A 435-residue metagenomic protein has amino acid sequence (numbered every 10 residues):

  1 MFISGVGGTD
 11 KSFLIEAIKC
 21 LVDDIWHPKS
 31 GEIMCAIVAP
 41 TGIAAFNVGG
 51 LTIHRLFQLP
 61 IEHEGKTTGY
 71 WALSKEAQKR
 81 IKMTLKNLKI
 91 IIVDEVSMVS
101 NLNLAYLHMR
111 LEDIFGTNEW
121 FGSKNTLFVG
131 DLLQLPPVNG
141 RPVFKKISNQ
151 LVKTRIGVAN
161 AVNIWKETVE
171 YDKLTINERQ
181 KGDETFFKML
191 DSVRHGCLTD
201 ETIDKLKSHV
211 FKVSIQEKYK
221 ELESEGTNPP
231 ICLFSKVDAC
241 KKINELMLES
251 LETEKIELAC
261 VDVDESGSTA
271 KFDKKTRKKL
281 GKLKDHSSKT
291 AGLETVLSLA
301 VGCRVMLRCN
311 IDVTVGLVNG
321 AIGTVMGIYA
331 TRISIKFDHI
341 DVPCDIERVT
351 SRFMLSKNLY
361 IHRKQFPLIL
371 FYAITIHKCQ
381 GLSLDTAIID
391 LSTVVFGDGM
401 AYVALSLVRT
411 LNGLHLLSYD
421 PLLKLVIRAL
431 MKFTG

Functional and structural regions predicted by a protein language model:
M1-G435: Conserved ATP-binding/catalytic motifs of P-loop helicase motor domains
